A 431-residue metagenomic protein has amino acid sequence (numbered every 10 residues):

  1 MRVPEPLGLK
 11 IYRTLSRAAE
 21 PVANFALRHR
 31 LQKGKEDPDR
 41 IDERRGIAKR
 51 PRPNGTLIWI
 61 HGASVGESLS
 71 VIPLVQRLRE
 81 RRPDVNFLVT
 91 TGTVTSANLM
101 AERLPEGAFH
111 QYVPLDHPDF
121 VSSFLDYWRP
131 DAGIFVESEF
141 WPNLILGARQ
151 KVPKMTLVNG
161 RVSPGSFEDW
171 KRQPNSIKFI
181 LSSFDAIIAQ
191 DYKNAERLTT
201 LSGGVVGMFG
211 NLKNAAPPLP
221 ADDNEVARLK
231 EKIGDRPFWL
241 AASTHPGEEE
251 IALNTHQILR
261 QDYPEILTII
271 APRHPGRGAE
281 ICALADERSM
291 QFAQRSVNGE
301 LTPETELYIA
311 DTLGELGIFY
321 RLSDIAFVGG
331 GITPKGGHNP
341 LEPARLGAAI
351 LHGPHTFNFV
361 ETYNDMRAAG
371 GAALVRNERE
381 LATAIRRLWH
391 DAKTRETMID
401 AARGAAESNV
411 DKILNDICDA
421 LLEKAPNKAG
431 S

Functional and structural regions predicted by a protein language model:
R2-R40: A transmembrane-helix-recognition feature enriched in membrane-embedded lipid enzymes and envelope glyco-/phospholipid
N24-D223, T244-P246, L259-I266, R273-H274 (+1 more regions): Active-site and donor-binding regions of nucleotide-sugar-utilizing enzymes
M100, L104-Y112, C282-A310: Nucleotide-activated donor-binding/catalytic signature segment of Leloir-type glycosyltransferases, i.e., the conserved
F124-D126, I180, K232, L301 (+2 more regions): Structural alpha-helical scaffold elements that stabilize or flank donor/cofactor-binding regions in carbohydrate
W128-A132, T305-K335: Acidic donor-binding loop of glycosyltransferase active sites
F184, T200, R321-A405: Catalytic binding pocket for nucleotide-activated donors in carbohydrate/polymer assembly enzymes
L240-E250, H256-Q257, I266-R288: Anionic-ligand-binding alpha/beta catalytic cores of soluble enzymes and soluble regulatory domains that recognize
S408-S431: C-terminal alpha-helical cap of glycosyltransferases
